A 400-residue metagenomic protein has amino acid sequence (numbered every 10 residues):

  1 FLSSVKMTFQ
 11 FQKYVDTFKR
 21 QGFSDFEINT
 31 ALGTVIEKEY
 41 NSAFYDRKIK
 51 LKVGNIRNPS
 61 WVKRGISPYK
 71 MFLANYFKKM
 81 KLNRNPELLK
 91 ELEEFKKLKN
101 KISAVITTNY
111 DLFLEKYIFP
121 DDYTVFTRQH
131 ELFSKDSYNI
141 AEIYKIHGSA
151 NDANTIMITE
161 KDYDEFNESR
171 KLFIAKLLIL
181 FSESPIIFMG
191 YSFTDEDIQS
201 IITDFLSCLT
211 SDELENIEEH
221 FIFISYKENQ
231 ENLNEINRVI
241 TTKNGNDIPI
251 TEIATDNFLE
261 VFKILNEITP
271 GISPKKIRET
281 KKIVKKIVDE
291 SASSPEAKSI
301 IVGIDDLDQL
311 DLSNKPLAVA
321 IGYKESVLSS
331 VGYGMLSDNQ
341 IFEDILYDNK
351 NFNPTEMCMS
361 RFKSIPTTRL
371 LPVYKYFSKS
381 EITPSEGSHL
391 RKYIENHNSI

Functional and structural regions predicted by a protein language model:
F1-I156, S182, F193-E196, I201 (+2 more regions): Conserved catalytic-core helix/loop/strand module for nucleotide-ribose chemistry
L89, K161-K176: Active-site glycine-rich loop that binds ribose-phosphate moieties when present
I179: Short acidic alpha-helix that forms the nucleotide-activated donor recognition element in Leloir-type transferases
I187-S192: Glycine-rich adenosine-cofactor-binding loop
